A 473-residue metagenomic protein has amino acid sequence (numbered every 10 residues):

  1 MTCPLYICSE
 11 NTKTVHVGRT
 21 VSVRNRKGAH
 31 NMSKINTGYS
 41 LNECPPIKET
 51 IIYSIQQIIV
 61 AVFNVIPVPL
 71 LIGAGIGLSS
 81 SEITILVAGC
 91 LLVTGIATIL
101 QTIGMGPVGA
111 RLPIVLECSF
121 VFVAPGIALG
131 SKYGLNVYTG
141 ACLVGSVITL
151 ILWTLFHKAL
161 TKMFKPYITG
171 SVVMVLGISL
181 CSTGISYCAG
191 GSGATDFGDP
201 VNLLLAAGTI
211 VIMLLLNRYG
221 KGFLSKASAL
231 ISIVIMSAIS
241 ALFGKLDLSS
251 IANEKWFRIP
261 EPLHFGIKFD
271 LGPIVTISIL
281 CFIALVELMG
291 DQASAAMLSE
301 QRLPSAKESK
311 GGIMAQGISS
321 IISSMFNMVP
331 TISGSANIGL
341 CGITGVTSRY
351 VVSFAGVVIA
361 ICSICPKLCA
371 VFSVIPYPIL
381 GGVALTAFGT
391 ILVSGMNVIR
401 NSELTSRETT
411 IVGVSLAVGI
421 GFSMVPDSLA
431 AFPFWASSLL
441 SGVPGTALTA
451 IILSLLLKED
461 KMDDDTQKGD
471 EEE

Functional and structural regions predicted by a protein language model:
T12, R19, R24-Y53, L248-P260 (+3 more regions): Intrinsically disordered, low-complexity non-transmembrane regions of multi-pass membrane transporters
M32-C44, L215-L216, A229-I277, A430-S438 (+1 more regions): Hydrophobic transmembrane alpha-helices of multi-pass solute/ion transporters
M32-P113, V121-L129: N-terminal signal-anchor module of multipass membrane proteins
I47, G73-R111, S278-R349, K468-E472: Membrane-embedded helical hairpins/re-entrant loop segments and their flanking transmembrane helices within multi-pass
K48-V65, G198-I210, A227-S228, F243 (+2 more regions): Hydrophobic, membrane-embedded alpha-helices of multi-pass small-molecule transporters
P107-F120, K162-T169, L224-L230, M328-N337 (+2 more regions): Short, non-helical or kinked segments that cap or interrupt transmembrane helices
I127-G130, N337-V352, V357-S363: Interfacial segments of multi-pass membrane proteins
L129-S249, G356, A360-D465: Membrane-embedded alpha-helical modules
